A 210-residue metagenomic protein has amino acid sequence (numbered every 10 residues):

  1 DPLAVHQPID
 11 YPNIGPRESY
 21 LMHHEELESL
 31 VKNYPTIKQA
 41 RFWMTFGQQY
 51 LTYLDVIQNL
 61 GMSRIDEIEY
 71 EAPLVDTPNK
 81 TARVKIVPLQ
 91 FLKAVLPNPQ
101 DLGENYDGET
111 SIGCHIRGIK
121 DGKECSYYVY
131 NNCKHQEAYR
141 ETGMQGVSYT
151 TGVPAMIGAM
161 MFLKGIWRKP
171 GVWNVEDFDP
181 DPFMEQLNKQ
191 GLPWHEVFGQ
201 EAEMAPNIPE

Functional and structural regions predicted by a protein language model:
D1-E210: C-terminal catalytic/substrate-binding lobe primarily of soluble NAD(P)-dependent oxidoreductases
